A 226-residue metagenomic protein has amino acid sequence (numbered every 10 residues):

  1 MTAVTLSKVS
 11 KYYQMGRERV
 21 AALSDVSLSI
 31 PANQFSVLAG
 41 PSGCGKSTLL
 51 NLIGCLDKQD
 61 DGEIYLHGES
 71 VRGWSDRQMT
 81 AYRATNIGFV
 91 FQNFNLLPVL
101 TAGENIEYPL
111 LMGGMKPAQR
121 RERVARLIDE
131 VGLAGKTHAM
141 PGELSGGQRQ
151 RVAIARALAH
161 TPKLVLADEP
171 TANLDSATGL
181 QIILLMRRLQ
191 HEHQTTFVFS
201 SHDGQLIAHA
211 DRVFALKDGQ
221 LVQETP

Functional and structural regions predicted by a protein language model:
T2-L216: ABC family nucleotide-binding domain
G45, T225-P226: Generic detector of intrinsically disordered, low-complexity segments in short proteins and peptide precursors
V213-T225: H-loop (His-switch) and adjacent beta-strand-loop-beta switch element of ABC-type ATPase nucleotide-binding domains
